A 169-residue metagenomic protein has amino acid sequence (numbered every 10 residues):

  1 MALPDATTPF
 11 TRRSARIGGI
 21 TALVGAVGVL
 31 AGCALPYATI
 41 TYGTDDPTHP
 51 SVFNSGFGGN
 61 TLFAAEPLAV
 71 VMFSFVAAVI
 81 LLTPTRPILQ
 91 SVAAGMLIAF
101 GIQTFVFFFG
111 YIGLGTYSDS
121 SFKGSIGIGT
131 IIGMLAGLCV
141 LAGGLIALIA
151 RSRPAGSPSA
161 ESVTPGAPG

Functional and structural regions predicted by a protein language model:
A2-G169: Compact integral membrane and secretory-pathway proteins
